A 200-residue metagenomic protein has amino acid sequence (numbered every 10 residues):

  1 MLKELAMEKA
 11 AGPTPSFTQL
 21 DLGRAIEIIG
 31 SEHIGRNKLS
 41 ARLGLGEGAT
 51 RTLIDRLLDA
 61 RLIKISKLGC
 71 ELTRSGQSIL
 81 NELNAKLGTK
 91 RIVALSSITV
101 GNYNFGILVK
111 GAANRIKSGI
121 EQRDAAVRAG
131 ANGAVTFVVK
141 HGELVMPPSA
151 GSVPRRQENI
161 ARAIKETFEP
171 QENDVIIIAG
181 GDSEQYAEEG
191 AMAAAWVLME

Functional and structural regions predicted by a protein language model:
M1-G23: Short alpha-helical segments that sit at the start of domains
Q19-I34: Short amphipathic alpha-helical interface segments
K38-L43: A short acidic, leucine-rich amphipathic alpha-helix
G44-L58: Short amphipathic alpha-helical interaction segments
L58-L68: A short, conserved structural fragment
L68-N81: Basic, amphipathic "hinge/linker" alpha-helix immediately C-terminal to the N-terminal HTH DNA-binding motif
L87-G101: Long, charged amphipathic helices and adjacent flexible linkers at domain junctions
I98-L198: Mid-protein regulatory/catalytic core that forms ligand/cofactor-binding pockets and protein-protein interaction
